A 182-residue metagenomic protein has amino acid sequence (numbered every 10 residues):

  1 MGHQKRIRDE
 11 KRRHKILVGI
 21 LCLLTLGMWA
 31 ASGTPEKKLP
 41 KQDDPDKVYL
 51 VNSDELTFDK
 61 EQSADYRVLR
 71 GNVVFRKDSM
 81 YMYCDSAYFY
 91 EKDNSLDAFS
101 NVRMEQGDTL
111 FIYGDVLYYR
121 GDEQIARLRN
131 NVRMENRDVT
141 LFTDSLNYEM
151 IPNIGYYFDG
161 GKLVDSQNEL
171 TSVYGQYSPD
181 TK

Functional and structural regions predicted by a protein language model:
M1-L39: Bacterial Sec-dependent N-terminal signal peptides
A31-K182: N-terminal amphipathic/hydrophobic interface segments
